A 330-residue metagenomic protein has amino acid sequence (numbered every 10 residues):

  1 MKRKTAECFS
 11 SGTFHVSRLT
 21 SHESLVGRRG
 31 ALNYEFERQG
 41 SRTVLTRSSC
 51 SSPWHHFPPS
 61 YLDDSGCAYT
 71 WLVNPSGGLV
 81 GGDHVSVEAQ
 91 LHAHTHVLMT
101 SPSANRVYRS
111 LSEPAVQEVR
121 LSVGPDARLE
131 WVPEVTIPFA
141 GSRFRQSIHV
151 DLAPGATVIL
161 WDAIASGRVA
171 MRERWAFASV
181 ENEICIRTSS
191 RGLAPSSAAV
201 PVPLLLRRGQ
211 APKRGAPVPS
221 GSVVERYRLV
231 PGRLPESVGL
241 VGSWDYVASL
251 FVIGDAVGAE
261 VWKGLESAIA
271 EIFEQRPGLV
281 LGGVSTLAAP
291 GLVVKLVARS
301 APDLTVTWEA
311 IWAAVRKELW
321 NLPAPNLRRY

Functional and structural regions predicted by a protein language model:
R3, C8, G12-F14, R18-T136 (+2 more regions): N-terminal, charged/glycine-rich beta-strand/loop interface patches
L19, L193, L204-L206: Leucine-biased recognition of intrinsically disordered, low-complexity hydrophobic segments
R29-N33, C67-A68, H84-S86, V116-E118 (+6 more regions): Broad gene-expression machinery/nucleic-acid interaction feature
E113-A176, V180, I184-C185: Internal, conserved structured core segments that host functional sites
D162-S189, V218-Y330: A structural signal for small-residue-enriched, beta-sheet-centric alpha/beta enzyme cores and oligomeric scaffold folds
S189-P195: Long, compositionally biased low-complexity repeat segments characteristic of intrinsically disordered regions
A198, L205-K213: Short Gly/Ser/Thr- and charged-rich N-terminal loops/segments that act as flexible capping/hinge elements
